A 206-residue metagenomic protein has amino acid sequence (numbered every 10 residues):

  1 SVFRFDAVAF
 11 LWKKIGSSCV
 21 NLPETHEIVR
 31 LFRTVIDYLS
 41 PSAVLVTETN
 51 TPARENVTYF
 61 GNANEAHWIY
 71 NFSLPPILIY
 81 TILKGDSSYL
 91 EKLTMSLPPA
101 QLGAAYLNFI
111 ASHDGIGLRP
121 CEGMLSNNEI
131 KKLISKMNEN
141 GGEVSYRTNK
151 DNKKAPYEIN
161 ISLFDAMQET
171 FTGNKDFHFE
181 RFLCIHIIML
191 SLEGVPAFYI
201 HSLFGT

Functional and structural regions predicted by a protein language model:
S1-T206: Active-site and adjacent substrate-binding regions of carbohydrate-active enzymes
